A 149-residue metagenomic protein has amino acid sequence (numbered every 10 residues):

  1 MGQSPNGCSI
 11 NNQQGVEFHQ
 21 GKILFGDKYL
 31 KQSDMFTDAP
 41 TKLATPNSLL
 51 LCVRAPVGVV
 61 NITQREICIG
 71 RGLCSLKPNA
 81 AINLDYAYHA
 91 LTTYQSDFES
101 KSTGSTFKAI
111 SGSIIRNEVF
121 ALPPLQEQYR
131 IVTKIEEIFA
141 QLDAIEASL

Functional and structural regions predicted by a protein language model:
M1-G26, A39: Low-complexity, Lys/Gly-biased intrinsically disordered segments
Q3, G26-K28, G58-V60, A140: Flexible loop/turn segments at secondary-structure boundaries
Q20-K22, L30-T92, S102, S111: A short beta-sheet element
D97, I114-L149: Amphipathic alpha-helical coiled-coil/heptad-repeat segments
T106: Extended, charge-rich, solvent-exposed interface segments
